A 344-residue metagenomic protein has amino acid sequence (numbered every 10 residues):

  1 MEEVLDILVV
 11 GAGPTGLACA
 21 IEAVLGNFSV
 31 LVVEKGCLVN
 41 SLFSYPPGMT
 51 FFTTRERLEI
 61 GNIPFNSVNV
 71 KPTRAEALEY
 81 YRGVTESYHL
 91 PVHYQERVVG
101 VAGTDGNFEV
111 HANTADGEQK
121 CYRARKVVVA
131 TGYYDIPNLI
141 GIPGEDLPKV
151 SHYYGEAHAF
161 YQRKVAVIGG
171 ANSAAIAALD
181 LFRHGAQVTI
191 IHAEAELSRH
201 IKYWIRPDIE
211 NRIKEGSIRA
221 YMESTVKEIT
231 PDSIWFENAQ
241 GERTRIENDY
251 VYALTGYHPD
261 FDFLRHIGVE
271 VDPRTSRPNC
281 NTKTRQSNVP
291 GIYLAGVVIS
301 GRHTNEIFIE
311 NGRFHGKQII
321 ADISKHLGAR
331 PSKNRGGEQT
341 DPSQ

Functional and structural regions predicted by a protein language model:
M1-V10, L25, N40, S44 (+7 more regions): FAD-binding core/adjacent interface of flavoenzyme oxidoreductases
E2, A12-L90, A175, L179-W204 (+1 more regions): Beta1-alpha1 glycine-rich phosphate/pyrophosphate-binding loop at the start of Rossmann-like nucleotide-binding domains
E2-L5, V9-K35, Y153-S198, K283-P331: Rossmann-like dinucleotide/flavin-binding elements
A23, Y45-M49, N107, G141-E145 (+5 more regions): Short, glycine/charged-enriched secondary-structure capping and boundary segments
H89-A112, C121-A124, R183-T275, P331-D341: A Rossmann-like FAD-binding core segment of flavoenzymes
P137-N138, S198, F261-D262, R302-H303: Glycine/Thr-rich phosphate-binding loops of Rossmann-like dinucleotide-binding domains
Q344: Iron-sulfur (Fe-S) cluster-binding modules
